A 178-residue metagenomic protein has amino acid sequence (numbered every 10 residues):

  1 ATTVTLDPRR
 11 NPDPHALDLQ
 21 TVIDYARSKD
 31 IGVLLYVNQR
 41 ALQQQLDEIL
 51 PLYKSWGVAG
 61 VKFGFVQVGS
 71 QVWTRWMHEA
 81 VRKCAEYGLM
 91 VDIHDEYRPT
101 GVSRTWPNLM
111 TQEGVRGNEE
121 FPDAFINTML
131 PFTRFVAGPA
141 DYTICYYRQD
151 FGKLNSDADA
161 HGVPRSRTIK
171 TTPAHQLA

Functional and structural regions predicted by a protein language model:
T2-T171: Aromatic- and carboxylate-enriched substrate-binding clefts and catalytic-loop regions of carbohydrate-active enzymes
K170-A178: P-loop NTPase catalytic cores that bind/hydrolyze ATP
